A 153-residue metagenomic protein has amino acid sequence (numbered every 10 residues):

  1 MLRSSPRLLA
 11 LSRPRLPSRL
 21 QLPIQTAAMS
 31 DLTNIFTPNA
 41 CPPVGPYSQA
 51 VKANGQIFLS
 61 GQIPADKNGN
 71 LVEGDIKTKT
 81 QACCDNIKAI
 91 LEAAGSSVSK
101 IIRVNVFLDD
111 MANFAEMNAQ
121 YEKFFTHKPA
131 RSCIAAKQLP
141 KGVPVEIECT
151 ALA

Functional and structural regions predicted by a protein language model:
L2-D85, A89-I102, L108-A153: N-terminal presequence-like segments and the immediate start of the first folded domain
